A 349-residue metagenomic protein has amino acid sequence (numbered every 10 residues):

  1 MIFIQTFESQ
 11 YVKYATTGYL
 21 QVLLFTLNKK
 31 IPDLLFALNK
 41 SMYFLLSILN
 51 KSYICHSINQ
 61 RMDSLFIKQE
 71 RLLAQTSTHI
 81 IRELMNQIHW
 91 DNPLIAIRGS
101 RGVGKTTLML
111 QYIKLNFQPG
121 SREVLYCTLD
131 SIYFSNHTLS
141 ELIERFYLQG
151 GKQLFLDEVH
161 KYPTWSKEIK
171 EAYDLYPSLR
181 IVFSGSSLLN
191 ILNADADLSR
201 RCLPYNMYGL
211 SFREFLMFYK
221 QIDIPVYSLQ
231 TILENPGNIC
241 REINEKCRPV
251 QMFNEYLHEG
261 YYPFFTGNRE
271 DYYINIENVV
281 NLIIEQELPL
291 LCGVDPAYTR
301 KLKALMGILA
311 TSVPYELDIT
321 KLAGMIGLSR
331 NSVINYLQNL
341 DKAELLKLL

Functional and structural regions predicted by a protein language model:
L49, H56-K68, I222-L349: Interdomain hinge/linker elements that couple catalytic modules in large macromolecular machines
I54-N86: N-terminal pre-Walker A segment at the start of P-loop NTPase domains
I97: Hydrophobic anchor at the beta1->P-loop junction of P-loop NTPases
K105: Conserved lysine of the Walker
L108: Hydrophobic positions on the alpha1 helix immediately C-terminal to the Walker A/P-loop
S121-G150: Short glycine-rich substrate-engagement loop in P-loop NTPases that contacts/grips substrate
R180-S186: Structural recognition of the conserved hydrophobic beta-strand(s) that form the central parallel beta-sheet of P-loop
L189-L203, K220: Short regulatory helix/loop adjacent to the ATP-binding pocket of P-loop NTPases
